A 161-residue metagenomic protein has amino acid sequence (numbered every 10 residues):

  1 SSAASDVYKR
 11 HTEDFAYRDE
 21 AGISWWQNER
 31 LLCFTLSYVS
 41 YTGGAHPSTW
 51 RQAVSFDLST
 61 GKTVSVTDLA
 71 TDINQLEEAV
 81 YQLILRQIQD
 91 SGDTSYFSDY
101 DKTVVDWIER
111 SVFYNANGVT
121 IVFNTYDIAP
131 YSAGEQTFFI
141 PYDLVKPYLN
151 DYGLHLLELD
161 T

Functional and structural regions predicted by a protein language model:
S1, S5, A53-S65, D127-A129 (+1 more regions): Short N-terminal helix-initiation segments at or just after the protein's N-terminus
S1, S5-L32, S37-Y41, A116 (+2 more regions): Active-site acidic/histidine clusters and adjacent loop/turn architecture that either coordinate catalytic ions
R18-E20, P47-Q52, W107: Short, surface-exposed coil-to-beta transition loops
G22-S24, A53-S55, E109-S111: Short, surface-exposed charged micro-motifs
Q27-V66: Contiguous hydrophobic, core-forming segments of folded domains
G44-P47, N74-V80, Y131-E135: A short, polar/proline- and glycine-enriched secondary-structure boundary/capping micro-motif
R51-D101: Short helix-loop boundary/capping segments
Y81-F138, Y142: Compositionally biased, intrinsically disordered linkers/stalks adjacent to structured regions
